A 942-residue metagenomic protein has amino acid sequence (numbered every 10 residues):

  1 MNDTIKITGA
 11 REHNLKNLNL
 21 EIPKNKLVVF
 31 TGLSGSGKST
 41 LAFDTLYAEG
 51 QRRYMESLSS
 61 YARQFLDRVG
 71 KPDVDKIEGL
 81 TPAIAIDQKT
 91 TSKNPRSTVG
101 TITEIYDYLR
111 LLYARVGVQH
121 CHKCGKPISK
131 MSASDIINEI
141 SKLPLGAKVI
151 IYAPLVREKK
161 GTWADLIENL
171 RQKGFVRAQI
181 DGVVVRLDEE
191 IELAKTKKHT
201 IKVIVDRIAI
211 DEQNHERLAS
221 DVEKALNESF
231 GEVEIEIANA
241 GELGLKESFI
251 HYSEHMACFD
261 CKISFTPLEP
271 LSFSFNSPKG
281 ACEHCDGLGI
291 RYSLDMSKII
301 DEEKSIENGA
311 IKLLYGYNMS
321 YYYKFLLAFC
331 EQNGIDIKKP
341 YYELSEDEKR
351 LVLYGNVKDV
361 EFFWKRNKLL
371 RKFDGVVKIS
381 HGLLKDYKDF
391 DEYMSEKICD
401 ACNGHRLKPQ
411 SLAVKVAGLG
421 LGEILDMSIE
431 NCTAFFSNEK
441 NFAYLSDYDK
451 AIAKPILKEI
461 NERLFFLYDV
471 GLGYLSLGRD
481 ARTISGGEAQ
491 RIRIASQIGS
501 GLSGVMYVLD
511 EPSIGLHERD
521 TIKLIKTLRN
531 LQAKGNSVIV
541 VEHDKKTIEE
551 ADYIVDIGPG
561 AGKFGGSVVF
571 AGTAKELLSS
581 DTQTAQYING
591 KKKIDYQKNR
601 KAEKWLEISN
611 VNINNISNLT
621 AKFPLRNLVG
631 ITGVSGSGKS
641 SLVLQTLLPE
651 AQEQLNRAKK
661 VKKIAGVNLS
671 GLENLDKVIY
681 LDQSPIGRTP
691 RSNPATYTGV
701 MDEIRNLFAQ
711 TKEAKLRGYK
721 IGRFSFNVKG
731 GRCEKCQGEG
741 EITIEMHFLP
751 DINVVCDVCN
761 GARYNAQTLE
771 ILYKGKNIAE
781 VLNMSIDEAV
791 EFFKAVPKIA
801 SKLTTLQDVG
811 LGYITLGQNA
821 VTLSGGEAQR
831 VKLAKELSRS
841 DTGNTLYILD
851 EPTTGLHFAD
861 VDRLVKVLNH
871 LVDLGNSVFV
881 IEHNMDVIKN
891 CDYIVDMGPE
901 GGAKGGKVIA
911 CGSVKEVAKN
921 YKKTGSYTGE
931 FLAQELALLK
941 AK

Functional and structural regions predicted by a protein language model:
M1-K942: Conserved phosphate-binding elements of NTP-dependent enzyme cores
